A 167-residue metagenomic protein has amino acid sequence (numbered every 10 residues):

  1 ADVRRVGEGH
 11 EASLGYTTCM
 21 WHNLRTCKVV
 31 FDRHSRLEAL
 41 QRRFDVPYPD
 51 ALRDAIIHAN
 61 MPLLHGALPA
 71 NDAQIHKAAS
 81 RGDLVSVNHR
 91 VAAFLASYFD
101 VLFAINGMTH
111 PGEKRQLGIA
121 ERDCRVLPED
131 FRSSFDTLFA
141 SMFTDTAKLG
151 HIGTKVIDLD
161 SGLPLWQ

Functional and structural regions predicted by a protein language model:
A1-A79: Conserved NTP/Mg2+-binding pocket subregion across the NTase superfamily
L63-A70, A93, S97, D130 (+2 more regions): Charged, amphipathic alpha-helical oligomerization/scaffolding segments
A73-H76, S80, F99-H110, K114 (+1 more regions): Charged/polar positions within long, soluble alpha-helices
R90-S97, R115-I119: Small-residue-rich helix-loop
G107-D136: Short, charged amphipathic alpha-helical segments flanked by flexible coils
V126-Q167: Terminal (often C-terminal) interaction modules
